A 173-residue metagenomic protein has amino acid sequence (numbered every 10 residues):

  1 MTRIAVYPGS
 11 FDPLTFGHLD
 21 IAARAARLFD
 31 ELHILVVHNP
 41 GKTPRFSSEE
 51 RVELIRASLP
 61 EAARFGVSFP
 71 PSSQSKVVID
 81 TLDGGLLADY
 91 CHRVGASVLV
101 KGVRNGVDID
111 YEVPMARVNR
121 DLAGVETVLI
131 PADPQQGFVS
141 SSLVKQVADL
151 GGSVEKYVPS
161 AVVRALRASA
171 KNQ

Functional and structural regions predicted by a protein language model:
M1-Q173: Nucleotidyltransferase catalytic core that binds NTPs
